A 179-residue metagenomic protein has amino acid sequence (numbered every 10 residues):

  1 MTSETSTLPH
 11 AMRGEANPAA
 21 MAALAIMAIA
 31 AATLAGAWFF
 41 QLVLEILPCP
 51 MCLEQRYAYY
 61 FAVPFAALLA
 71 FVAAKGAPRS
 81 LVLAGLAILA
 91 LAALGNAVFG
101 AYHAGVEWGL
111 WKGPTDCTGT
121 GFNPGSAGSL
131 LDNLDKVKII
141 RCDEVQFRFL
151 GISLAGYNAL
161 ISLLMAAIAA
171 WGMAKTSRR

Functional and structural regions predicted by a protein language model:
M1-P18: Short, Lys/Arg-rich, polar N-terminal cytosolic tail immediately upstream of the first transmembrane signal-anchor
N17-M27, K75-A97, A167: Interfacial segments of alpha-helical transmembrane regions
I26-T33, F40, F65, L69 (+3 more regions): Hydrophobic residues within membrane-embedded alpha-helical segments of Major Facilitator Superfamily
A32-Q41, L94-L110: C-terminal TM-helix exit segments that contain a strictly Trp-centered aromatic cap at the helix terminus
I46-F61: Loop-to-helix transition at the N-terminal end of transmembrane alpha-helices
L68-G76, A170-S177: Structural signal for the C-terminal ends of transmembrane alpha-helices and the immediately following loop
W108-S153: Extracytosolic (periplasmic/ER-lumenal) interhelical loops and adjacent juxtamembrane/interface segments of multi-pass
K136-R179: A hydrophobic membrane-anchoring alpha-helix module
